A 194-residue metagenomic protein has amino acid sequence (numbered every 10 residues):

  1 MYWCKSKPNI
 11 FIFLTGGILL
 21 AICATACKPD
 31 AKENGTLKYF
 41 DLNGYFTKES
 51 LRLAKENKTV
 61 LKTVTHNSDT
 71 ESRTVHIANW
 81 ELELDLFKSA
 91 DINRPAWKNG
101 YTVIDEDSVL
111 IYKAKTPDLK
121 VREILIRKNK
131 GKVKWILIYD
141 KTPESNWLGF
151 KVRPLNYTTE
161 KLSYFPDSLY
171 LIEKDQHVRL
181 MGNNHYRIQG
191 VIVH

Functional and structural regions predicted by a protein language model:
M1-C27: Sec-dependent bacterial lipoprotein signal peptides
Y2, N9, D41, H76-N79: Poly-acidic low-complexity segments
A24-N43: Bacterial Sec signal peptide processing site at the extreme N-terminus
S50-K134: Surface-exposed acidic loop/strand-edge motifs in secreted or periplasmic proteins that form small linear binding
V109-H194: Gly/Pro-enriched, hydrophobic low-complexity segments that function as extracytoplasmic propeptides/linkers
